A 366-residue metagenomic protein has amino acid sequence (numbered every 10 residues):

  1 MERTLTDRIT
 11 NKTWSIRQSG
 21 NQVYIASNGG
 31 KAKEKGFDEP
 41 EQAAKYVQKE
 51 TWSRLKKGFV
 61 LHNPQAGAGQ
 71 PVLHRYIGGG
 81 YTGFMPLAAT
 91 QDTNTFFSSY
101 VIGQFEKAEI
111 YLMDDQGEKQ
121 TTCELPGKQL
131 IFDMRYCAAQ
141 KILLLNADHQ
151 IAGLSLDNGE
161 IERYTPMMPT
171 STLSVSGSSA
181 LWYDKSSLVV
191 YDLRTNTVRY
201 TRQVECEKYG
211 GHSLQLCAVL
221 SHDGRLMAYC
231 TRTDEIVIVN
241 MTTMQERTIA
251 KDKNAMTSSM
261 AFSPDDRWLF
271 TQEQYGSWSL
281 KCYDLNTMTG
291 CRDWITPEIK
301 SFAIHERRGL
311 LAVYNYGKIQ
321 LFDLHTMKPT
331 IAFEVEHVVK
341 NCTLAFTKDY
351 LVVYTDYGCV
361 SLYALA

Functional and structural regions predicted by a protein language model:
R8-E34: Short aromatic-glycine-(Arg/Gly/Cys) micro-motifs in beta-strand/loop hairpins
Q70-G80, E118-L125, G159-T165, T197-G210 (+3 more regions): A short beta-strand motif characteristic of beta-propeller blades
Y76-A108, Q129: Beta-strand-rich domains and repeat architectures in extracellular enzymes and scaffolds, especially beta-propellers
Y81-A89, G127-A139, P166-S178, E207-V219 (+3 more regions): Repeated scaffold domains used in trafficking and secretory/extracellular systems, primarily beta-propellers
T95-F96, I142-L143, A180, M227 (+3 more regions): Hydrophobic beta-strand positions that form the internal "hydrophobic ladder" of WD40/Gbeta-like beta-propeller blades
Q104-Y111, H149-G153, K185-V190, T233-I238 (+3 more regions): Structural motif
D114-G117, S155-G159, L193-N196, N240-M244 (+3 more regions): Short loop/turn segments that connect beta-strands within beta-propeller blades
V338-A366: Blade-level signature of beta-propeller repeat domains, shared across WD40, Kelch, NHL, RCC1 and BNR/Asp-box propellers
